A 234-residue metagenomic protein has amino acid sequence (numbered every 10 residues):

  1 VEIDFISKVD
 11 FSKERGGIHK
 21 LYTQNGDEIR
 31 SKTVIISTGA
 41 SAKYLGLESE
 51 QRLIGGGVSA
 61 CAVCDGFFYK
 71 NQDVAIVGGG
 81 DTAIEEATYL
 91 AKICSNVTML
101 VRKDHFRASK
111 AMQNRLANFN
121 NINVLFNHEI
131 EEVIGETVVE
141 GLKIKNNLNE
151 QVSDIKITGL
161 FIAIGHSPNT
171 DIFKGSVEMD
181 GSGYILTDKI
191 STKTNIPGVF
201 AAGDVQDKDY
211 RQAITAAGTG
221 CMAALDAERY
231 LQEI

Functional and structural regions predicted by a protein language model:
V1-T23, E28-S31, K92-K189, R229-E233: A Rossmann-like FAD-binding core segment of flavoenzymes
S31, K92-I93, A216-A224: Short, electropositive alpha-helical surface patch
S41, G46, Q51-K70, I164-Y210 (+3 more regions): FAD-site-proximal beta/loop scaffold in flavoenzymes
Q72-D73, N96: Residues that mark the start of a beta-strand
G78-G80: Glycine-rich Rossmann-fold phosphate-binding loop(s) that bind the pyrophosphate of adenine dinucleotide cofactors
A83-I84: N-terminal Rossmann-fold NAD(P) dinucleotide-binding loop
A87-T88: Generic hydrophobic/aromatic pocket-lining and core-packing "Φ" positions
